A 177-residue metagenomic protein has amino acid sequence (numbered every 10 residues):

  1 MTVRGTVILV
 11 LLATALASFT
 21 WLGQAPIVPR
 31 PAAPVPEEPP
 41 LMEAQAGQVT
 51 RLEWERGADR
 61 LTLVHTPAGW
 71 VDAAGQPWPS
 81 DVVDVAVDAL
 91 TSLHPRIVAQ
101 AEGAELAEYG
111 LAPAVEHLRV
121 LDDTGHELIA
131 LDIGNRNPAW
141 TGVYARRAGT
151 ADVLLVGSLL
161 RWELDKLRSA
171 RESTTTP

Functional and structural regions predicted by a protein language model:
M1-P177: A short-motif feature that recognizes glycine-rich, charge-decorated loops that bind or process nucleotide phosphates
